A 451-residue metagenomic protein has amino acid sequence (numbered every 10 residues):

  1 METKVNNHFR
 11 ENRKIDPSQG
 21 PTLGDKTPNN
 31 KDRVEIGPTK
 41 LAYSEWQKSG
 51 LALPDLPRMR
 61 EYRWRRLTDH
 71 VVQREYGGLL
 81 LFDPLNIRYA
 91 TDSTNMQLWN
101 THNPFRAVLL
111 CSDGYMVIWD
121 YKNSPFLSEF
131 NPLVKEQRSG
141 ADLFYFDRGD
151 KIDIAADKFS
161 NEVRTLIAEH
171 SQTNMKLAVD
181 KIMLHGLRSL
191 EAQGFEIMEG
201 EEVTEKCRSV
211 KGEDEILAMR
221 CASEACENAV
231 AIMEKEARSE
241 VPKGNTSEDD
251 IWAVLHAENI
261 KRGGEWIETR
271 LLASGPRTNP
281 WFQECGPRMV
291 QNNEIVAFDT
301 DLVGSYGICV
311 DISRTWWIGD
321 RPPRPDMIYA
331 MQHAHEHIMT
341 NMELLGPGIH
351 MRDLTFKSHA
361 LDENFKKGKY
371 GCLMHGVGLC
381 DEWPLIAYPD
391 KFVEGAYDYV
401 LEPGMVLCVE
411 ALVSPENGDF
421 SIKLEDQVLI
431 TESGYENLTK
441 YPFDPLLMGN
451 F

Functional and structural regions predicted by a protein language model:
M1-F451: Active-site neighborhoods and metal-handling regions in enzymes and metal-associated proteins
